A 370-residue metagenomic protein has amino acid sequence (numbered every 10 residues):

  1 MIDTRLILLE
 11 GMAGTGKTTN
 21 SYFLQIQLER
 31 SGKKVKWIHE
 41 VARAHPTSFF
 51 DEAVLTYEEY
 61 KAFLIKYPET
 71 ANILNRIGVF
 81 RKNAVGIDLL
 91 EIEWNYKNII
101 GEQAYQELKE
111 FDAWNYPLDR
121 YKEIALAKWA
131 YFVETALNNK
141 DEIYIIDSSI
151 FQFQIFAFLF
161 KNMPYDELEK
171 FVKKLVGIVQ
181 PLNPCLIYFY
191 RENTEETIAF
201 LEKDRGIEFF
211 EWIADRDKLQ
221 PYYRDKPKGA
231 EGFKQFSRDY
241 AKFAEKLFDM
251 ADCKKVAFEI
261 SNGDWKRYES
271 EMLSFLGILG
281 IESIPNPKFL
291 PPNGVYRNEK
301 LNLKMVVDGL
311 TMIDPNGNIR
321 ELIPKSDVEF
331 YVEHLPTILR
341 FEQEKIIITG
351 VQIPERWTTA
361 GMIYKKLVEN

Functional and structural regions predicted by a protein language model:
L9: Hydrophobic anchor at the beta1->P-loop junction of P-loop NTPases
G14-T15: ATP-binding Walker
T18: Walker A/P-loop
Q25-N75, D88, I92, F156-K161: Conserved substrate/cofactor phosphate-moiety recognition/catalytic segment in nucleotide-dependent phosphotransferases
A71-V179: Glycine-rich phosphate-binding loop used to anchor ATP phosphates in small-molecule kinases, encompassing both
I146-S149, Y165-L219: Conserved phosphate-donor/acceptor-positioning beta-strand/loop module used by diverse small-molecule
A214-P285: NTP-dependent small-molecule kinase module
I281-N370: Peripheral terminal and inter-domain segments
